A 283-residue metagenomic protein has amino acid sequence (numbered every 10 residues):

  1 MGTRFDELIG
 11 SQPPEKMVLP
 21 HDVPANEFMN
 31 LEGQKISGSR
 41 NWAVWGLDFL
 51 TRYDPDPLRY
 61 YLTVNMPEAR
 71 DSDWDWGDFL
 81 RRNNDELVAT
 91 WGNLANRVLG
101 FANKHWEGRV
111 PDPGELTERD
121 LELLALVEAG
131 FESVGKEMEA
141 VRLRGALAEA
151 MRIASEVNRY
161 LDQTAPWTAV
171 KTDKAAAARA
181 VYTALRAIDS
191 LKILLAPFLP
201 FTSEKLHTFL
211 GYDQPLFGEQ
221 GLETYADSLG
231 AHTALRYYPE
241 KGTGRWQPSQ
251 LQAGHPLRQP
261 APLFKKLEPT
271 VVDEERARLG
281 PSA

Functional and structural regions predicted by a protein language model:
M1-P14: Metal-dependent nuclease catalytic cores in nucleic-acid-processing enzymes, especially RNase H-like/related
E7-G10, R59-M66, D189-I193: Short, hydrophobic/amphipathic alpha-helical patches that form generic packing surfaces within helical domains
E15-K16, P20-H21: Active-site palm subdomain of RNA-directed nucleic acid polymerases
D22-A25, H207-T208: Beta-strand segments within the central parallel beta-sheet cores of soluble alpha/beta enzyme folds
E27-L121, D213-P248, H255, P262-V271: Catalytic adenosine-cofactor/nucleotide-binding cores of aminoacyl-tRNA synthetases and other
G38, F49-L50, F79-T90, E115-V127 (+5 more regions): Secondary-structure capping and boundary motifs in well-ordered enzyme cores
A69, A95-V134, A154-D173: Conserved, charged catalytic cores of large soluble enzymes
K136, V141-R142, M151, S155-A283: Basic, alpha-helical terminal appendages of large translation-related enzymes
